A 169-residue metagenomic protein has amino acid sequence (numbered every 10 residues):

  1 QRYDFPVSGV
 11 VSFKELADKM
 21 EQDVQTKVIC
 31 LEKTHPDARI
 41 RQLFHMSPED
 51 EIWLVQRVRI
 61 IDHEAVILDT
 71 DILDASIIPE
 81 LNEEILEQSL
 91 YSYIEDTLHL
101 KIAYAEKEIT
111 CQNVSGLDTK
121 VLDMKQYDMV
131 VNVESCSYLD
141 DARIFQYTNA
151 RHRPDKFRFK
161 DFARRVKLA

Functional and structural regions predicted by a protein language model:
R2-A169: All-alpha effector-binding/dimerization core of bacterial HTH-type transcriptional repressors
